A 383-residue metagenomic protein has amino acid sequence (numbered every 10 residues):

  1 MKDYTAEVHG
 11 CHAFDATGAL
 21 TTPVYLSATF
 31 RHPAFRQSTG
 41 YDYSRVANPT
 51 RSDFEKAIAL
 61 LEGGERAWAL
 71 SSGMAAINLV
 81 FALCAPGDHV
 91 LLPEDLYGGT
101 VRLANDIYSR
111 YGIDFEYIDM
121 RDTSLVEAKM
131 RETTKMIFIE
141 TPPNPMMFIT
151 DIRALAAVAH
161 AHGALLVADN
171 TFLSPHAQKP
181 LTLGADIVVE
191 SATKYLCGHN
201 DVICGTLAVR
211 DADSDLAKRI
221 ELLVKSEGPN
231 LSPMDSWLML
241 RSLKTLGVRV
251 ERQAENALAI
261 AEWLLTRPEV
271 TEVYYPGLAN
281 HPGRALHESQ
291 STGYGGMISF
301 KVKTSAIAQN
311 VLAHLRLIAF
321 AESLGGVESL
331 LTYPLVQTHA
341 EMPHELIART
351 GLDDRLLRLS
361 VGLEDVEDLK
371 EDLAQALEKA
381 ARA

Functional and structural regions predicted by a protein language model:
M1-Y41, P268: N-terminal glycine-rich, Lys/His-bearing helix-loop that initiates the first secondary-structure elements of many
Y4-L20, A306-L346: C-terminal core of ALDH-fold dehydrogenases
H9, A13-A16, A67-E269, Y274 (+1 more regions): Conserved PLP-enzyme active-site core in the AAT-like
V24-Y25, P33-D53, A57-L60, L330-R355: Glycine-rich phosphate/pyrophosphate-binding loop and adjacent beta-alpha nucleotide/cofactor-binding cores
T29-N78, L83, G99-D106: Conserved N-terminal alpha-helix of the aminotransferase class I/II PLP-enzyme fold
N105, D114-E116, R249, A306 (+2 more regions): PLP-dependent enzyme catalytic core of the Aspartate aminotransferase-like
M239-V248, G295-K303, R358-G362: Short, well-ordered beta-strand elements within core beta-sheets of diverse protein domains
L258-E322, M342-A348: Conserved small-domain helix->loop->beta segment predominantly found in fold-type I
